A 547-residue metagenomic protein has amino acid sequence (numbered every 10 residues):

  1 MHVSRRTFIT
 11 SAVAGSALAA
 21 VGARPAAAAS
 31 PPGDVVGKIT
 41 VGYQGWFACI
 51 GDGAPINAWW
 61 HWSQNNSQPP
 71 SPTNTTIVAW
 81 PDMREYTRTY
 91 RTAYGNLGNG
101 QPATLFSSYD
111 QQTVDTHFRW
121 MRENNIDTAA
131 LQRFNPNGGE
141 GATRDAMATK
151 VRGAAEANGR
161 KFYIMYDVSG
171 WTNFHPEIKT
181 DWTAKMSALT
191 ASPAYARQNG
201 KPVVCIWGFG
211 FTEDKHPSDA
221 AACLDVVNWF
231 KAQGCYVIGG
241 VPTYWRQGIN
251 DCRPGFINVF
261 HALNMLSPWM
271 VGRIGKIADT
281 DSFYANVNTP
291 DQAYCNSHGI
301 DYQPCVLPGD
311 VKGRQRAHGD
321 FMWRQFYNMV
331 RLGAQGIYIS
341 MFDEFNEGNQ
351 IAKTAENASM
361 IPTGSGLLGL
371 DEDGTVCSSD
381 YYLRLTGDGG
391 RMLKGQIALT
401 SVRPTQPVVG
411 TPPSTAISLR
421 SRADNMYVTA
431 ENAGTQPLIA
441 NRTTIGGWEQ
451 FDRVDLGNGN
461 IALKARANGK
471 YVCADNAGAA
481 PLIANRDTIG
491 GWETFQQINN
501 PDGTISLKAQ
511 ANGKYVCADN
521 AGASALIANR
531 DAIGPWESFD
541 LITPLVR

Functional and structural regions predicted by a protein language model:
M1-S16: N-terminal secretory signal peptides and thylakoid transit peptides that target proteins across membranes
R6, M270, V306-D310, N432 (+2 more regions): Generic secondary-structure microfeatures
G15-S16, A48, T128, R273 (+4 more regions): Generic hydrophobic alpha-helical segments
A19-P25: C-terminal segment of classical bacterial N-terminal signal peptides
A29-T411: Glycan-processing catalytic domains of CAZymes
T411-R547: Lectin-like carbohydrate-binding module/patch detector with strong preference for beta-trefoil
